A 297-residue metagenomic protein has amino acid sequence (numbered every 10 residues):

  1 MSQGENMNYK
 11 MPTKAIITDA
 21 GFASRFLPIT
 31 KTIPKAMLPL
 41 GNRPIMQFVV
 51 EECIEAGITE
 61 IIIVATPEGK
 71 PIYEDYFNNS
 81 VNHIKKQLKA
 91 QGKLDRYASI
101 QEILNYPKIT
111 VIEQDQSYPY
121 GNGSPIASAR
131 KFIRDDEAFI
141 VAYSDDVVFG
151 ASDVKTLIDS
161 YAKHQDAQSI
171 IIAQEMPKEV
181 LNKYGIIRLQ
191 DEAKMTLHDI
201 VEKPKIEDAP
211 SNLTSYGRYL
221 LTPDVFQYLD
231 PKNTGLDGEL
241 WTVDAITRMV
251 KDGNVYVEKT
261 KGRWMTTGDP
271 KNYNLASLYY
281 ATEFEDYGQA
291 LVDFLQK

Functional and structural regions predicted by a protein language model:
G4, N8-G92, D153: N-terminal glycine-rich phosphate-binding loop and ensuing alpha1 helix
K14, T59-I61, K108, A138 (+3 more regions): Residues at the starts of beta-strands that form the adenosine-phosphate
D19-A20, T66-P67, Q114-Q116, A142-S144 (+6 more regions): Fold-independent oxyanion-binding glycine-rich loops and adjacent beta-strand/coil segments at enzyme active sites
F22, D146, P270: Active-site metal-binding loops of divalent metal-dependent hydrolases
M37, I109-V111, S169-I171, V255-V257 (+1 more regions): Conserved beta-strand scaffold positions in the cores of enzyme catalytic domains, especially in NTP/NDP-utilizing
I45-V49, S124-S128, A245: Well-ordered alpha-helical segments embedded in enzymatic catalytic cores
I72, H83-Q87, Y97-Y184, L189 (+1 more regions): Conserved beta-loop-beta/alpha segment of the NTase-like Rossmann-fold superfamily that binds/positions NTPs
I140, V154-I158, A162, D191-D293: Catalytic-core segments of class I nucleotidyltransferases/pyrophosphorylases that form NMP-activated intermediates
